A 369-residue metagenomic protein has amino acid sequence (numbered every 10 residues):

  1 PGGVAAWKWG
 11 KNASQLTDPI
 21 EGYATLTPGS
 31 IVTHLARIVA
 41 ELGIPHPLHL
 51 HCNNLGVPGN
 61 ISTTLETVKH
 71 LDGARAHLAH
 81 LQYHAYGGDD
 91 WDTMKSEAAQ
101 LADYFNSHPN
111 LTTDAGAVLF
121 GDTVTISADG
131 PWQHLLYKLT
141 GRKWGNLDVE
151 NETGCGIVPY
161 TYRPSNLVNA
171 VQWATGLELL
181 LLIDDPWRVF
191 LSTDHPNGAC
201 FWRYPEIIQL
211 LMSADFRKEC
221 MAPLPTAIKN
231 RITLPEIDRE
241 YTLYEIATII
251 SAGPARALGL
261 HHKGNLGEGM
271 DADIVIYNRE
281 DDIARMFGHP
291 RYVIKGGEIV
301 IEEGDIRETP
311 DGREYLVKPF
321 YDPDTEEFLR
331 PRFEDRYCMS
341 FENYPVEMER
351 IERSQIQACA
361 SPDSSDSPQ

Functional and structural regions predicted by a protein language model:
V4-A5, N12, L266, P290: Compositionally biased, intrinsically disordered low-complexity regions
A5-V189: Histidine/acidic residue-rich metal-binding segments in metalloenzymes
C52, L182-V189, A199-Q369: Active-site microenvironment of metallo-dependent hydrolases
V118-G121, H195, M270-I274: A glycine-rich phosphate-binding loop feature that marks nucleotide/adenosyl-phosphate handling sites
